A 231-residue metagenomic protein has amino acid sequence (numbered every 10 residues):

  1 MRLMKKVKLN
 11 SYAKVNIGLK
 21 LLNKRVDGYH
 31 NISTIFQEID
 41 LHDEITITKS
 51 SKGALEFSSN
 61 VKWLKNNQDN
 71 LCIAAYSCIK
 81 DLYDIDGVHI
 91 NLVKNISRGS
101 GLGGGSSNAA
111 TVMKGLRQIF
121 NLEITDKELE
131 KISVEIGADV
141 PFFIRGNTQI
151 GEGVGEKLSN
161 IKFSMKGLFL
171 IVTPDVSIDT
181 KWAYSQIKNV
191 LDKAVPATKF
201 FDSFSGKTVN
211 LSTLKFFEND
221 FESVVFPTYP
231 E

Functional and structural regions predicted by a protein language model:
R2-S100, Q118-K127, F163-S164, T173-V176: ATP-binding N-lobe of GHMP and related small-molecule kinases
K14, K24, N95-G101, T111 (+3 more regions): Short glycine- and Lys/Arg-enriched binding-loop motifs that mark or flank ligand-binding interfaces
S51-K65, V112, V134, V209-N219: Short, basic/glycine-rich phosphate-binding loops at helix/coil junctions that contact nucleotide phosphates
E56-F57, L102, T180-S185: Short, charged, solvent-exposed linker or helix-capping segments at domain edges/interfaces that act as flexible hinges
I73-V88, K114, K215-E231: A short, flexible low-complexity segment enriched in Lys/Arg and Gly/Pro that occurs in N-terminal basic tails
S100-K131, F142: DPxDG-like acidic metal-binding loop motif
R145, I150-E231: Conserved, helical-rich catalytic subdomain that frames metal- and/or nucleotide-binding sites in enzyme alpha/beta
